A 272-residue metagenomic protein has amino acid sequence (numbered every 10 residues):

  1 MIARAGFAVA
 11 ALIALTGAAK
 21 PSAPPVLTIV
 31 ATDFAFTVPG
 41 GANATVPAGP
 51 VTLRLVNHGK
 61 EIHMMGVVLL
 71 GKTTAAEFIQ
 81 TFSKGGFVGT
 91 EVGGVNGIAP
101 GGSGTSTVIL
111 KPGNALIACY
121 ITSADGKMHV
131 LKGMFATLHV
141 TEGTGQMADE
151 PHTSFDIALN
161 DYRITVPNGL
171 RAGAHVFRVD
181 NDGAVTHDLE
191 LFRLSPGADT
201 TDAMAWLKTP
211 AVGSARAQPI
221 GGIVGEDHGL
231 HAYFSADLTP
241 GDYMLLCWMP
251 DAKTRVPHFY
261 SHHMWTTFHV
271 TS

Functional and structural regions predicted by a protein language model:
M1-F7: Bacterial N-terminal signal peptides that target proteins for export
V9, I13-P24: Bacterial Sec-dependent signal peptides at the C-terminal "C-region" and cleavage site
P24-V38, A44-A48, T52-G66, T90-R163 (+3 more regions): Extracellular/periplasmic metallocenter environments
G41-A42, T201: Surface-exposed, polar/charged faces of alpha-helical domains in mature secreted/periplasmic/lumenal proteins
N57-S83, A174-H175, N181-T209: Contiguous segments within soluble domain cores/interaction surfaces
L70, A75-I98, A205-I223: Aromatic- and Gly/Pro-rich amphipathic surface segment
